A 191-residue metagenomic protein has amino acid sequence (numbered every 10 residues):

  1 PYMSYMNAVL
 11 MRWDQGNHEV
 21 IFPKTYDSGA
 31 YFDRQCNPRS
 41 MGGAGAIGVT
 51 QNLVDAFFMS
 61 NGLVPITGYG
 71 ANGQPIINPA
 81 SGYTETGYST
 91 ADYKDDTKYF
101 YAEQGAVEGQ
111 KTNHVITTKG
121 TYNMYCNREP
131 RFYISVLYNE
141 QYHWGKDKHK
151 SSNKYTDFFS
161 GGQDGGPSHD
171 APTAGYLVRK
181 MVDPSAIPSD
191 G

Functional and structural regions predicted by a protein language model:
P1-G161: An aromatic- and glycine-enriched ligand-binding surface/loop that stacks and positions planar moieties
T121, C126, Y138, Y142 (+1 more regions): Conserved, well-structured interaction surfaces
F158-G175: Short, functional "switch" segments adjacent to catalytic/cofactor/reactive centers
